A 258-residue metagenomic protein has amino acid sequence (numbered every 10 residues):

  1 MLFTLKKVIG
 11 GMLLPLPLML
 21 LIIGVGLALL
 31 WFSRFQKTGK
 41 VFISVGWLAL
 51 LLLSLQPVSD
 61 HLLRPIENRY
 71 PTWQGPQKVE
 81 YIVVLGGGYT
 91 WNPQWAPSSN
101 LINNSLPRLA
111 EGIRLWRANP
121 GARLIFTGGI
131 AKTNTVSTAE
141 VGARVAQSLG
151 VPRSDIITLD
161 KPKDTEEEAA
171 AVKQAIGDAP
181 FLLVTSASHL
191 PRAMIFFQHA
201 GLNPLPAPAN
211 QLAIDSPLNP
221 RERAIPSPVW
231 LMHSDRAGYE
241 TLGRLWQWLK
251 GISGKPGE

Functional and structural regions predicted by a protein language model:
M1-I9, V58, L62-I66, G238-L245: Hydrophobic alpha-helical segments of integral membrane proteins, encompassing both true transmembrane helices
M1-W31: Membrane-embedded alpha-helical segments of integral membrane proteins
L27-L30, L50, S54, Q247: Structural signal for membrane-spanning alpha-helices in multi-pass inner-membrane proteins, emphasizing helix cores
W31-K40: Membrane-interface helix-boundary motifs at transmembrane edges
R34-F35, P65-R69, G251-K255: Transmembrane helix-loop junctions in multipass membrane proteins, especially transporters and channels
V41-Q56: Hydrophobic membrane-insertion alpha-helices, especially the h-region of bacterial N-terminal signal peptides
L52-W230, S234: A structural signal for short, hydrophobic/glycine-enriched beta-strand patches
P220-E222, R236-Y239, L245-E258: Extracytoplasmic/luminal low-complexity segments enriched in Pro/Gly and acidic/polar residues that act as flexible
